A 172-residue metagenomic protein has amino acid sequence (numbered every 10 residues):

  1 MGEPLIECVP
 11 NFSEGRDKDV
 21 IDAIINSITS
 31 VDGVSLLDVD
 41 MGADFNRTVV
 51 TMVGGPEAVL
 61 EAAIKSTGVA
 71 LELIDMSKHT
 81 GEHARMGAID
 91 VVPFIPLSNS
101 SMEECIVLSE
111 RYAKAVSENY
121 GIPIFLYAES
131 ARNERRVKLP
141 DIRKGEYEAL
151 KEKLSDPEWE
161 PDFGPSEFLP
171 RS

Functional and structural regions predicted by a protein language model:
G2-S172: Long, contiguous binding/interaction regions
